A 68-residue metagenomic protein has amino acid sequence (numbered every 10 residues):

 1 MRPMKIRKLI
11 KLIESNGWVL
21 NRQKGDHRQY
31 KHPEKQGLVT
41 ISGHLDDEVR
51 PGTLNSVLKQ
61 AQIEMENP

Functional and structural regions predicted by a protein language model:
K5-G17: Amphipathic alpha-helical segments
G17-Q23: Short secondary-structure junctions
D26: Residue-level "edge-of-site" marker
Q29, T40: Conserved beta-strand positions that form and line the central face of beta-propeller blades
Y30-E34: Active-site beta-strand termini and strand-to-loop segments that position acidic
K35-V39: Short, charged/polar, Gly/Pro-enriched secondary-structure boundary elements
H44-P68: C-terminal structural segments of small proteins and small subunits
